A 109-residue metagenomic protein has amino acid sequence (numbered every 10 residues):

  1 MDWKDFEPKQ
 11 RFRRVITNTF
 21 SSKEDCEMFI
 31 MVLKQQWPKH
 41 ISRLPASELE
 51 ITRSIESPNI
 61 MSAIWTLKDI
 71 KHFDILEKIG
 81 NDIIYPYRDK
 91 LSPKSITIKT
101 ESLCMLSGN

Functional and structural regions predicted by a protein language model:
M1-D82, D89, K94-N109: Short S/T/G/P-rich N-terminal loop/turn motif that feeds into the first structured element of a domain
